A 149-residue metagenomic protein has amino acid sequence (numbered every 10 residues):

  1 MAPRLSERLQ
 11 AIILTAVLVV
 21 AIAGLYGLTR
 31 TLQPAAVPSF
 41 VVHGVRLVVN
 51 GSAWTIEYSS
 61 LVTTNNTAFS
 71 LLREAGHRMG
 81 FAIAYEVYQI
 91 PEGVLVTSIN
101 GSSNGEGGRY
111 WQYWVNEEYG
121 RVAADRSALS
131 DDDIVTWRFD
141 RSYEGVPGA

Functional and structural regions predicted by a protein language model:
A2-A149: Ubiquitin-like/PB1-type beta-grasp interaction modules and other compact soluble beta-rich domains
